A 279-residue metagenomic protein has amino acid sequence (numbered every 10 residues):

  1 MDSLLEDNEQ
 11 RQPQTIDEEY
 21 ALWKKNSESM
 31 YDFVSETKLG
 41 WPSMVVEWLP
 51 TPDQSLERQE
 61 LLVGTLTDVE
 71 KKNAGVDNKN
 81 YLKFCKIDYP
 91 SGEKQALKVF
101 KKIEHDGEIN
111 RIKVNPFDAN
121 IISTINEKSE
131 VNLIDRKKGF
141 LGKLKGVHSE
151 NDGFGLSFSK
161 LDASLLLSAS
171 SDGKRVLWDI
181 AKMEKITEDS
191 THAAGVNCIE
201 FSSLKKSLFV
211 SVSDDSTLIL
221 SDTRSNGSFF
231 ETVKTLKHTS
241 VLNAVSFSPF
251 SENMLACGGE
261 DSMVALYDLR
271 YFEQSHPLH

Functional and structural regions predicted by a protein language model:
D2-V45, T51-K102, S129-K143, A181: Beta-propeller domains
F33-G40, V76, V99, I103-E108 (+4 more regions): Intrinsic disorder
K38, S55, A74-V76, S123 (+3 more regions): A generic structural signal for short, solvent-exposed coil/turn residues that cap or connect secondary-structure
S43-E57, G107-A119, L156-L161, F201-L204 (+1 more regions): Structural signature of eukaryotic scaffold interfaces centered on beta-propeller domains
D88-Q95, E127-G153, S159-M254, E260-H279: Per-blade loop-tip surfaces of WD-repeat and WD-like beta-propellers in eukaryotic adaptors/scaffolds
S91-F117, E150-N151: Blade-loop segments of beta-propeller domains
R111-K137: Hydrophobic alpha-helical hairpins/lids featuring a short glycine-rich hinge
